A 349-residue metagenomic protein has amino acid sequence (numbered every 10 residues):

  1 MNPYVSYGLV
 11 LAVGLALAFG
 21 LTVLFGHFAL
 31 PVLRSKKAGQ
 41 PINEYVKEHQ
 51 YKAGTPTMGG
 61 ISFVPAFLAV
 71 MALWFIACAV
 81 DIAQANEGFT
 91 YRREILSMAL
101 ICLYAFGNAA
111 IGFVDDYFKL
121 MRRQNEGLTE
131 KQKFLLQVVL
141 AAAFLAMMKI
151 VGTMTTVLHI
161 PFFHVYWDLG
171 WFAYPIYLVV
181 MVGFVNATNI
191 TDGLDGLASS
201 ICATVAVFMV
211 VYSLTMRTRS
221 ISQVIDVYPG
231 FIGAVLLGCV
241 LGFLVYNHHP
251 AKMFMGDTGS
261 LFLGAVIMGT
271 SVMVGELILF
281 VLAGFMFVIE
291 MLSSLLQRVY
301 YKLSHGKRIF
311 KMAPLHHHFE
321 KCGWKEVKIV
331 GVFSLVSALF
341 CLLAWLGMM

Functional and structural regions predicted by a protein language model:
N2-I289: "…together with the soluble PPM/PP2C metallo-phosphatase catalytic core" -> "…together with the soluble PPM/PP2C
V13-L15, L169, V299-K302, L343-W345: A short, structure-level motif marking secondary-structure boundaries and short turns
H27-F28, R34-P41, G284-V332: Membrane-proximal soluble regions of multi-pass membrane proteins
I61-V64, G170, Y300, K325 (+1 more regions): Short, charged low-complexity intrinsically disordered segments located at boundaries of structured domains
E326-G347: Final/C-terminal transmembrane alpha-helix of multipass membrane proteins
